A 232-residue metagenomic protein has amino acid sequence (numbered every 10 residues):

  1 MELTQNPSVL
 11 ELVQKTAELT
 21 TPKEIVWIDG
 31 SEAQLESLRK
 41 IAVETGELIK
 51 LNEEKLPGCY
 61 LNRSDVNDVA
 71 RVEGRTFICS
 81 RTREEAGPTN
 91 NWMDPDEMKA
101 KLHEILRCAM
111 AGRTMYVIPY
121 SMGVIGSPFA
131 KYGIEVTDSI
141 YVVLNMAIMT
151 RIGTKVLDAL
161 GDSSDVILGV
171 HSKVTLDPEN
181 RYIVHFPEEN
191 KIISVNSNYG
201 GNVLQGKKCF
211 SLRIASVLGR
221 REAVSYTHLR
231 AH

Functional and structural regions predicted by a protein language model:
T4-S37, V43: N-terminal-proximal low-complexity accessory segments that begin disordered and transition into the first
E18-P22, K40-E47, R107, A111 (+1 more regions): Generic surface-pattern signal
E44-K207: Long, basic/Gly/Ser/Thr-rich N-terminal segments that mediate initial subcellular attachment or targeting
V203-Y226: N-terminal switch/interaction subdomains of large nucleotide-dependent motors and GTPases
T227-H232: Conserved small/polar residues in nucleotide/adenosyl-binding loops
